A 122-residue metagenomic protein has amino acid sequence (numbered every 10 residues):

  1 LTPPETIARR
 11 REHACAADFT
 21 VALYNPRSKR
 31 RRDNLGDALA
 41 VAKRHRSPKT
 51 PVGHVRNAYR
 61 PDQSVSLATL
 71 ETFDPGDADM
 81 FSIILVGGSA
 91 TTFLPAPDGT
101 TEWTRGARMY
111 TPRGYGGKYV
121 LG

Functional and structural regions predicted by a protein language model:
L1-T20: Class I SAM-dependent methyltransferase SAM-binding "motif I" and its flanking Rossmann-like core
A16-G122: A contiguous loop/helix-start segment that scaffolds small-molecule binding in enzyme catalytic cores
